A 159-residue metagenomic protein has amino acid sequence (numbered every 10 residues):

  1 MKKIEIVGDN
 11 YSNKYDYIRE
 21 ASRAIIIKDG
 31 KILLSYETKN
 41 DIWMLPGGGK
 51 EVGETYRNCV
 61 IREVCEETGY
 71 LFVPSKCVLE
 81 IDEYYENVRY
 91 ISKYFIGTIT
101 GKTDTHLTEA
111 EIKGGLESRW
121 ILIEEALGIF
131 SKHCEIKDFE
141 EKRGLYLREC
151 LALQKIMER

Functional and structural regions predicted by a protein language model:
M1-R23: Acidic, metal-coordinating catalytic segment for phosphate/diphosphate chemistry, firing primarily on the Nudix
D16-I18, E86-I91, A110-G115: A generic structural micro-feature
E20-S22, G30, K93, L116: Change "...and in nucleic-acid phosphodiester-cleaving endonucleases..." to "...and in nucleic-acid processing enzymes
I26-D29, G97-I99: Active-site beta-strand termini and strand-to-loop segments that position acidic
I27-E66: Conserved Nudix-box catalytic region and its N-terminal flanking loop in Nudix hydrolases and closely related
L71-L79: A short coil-to-beta-strand element that immediately follows conserved catalytic motifs
E83-H106, R119, I123: Active-site-adjacent beta-strand/loop module that shapes the phosphate/pyrophosphate-binding cleft
E111-R159: Nudix hydrolase/Nudix homology domain
